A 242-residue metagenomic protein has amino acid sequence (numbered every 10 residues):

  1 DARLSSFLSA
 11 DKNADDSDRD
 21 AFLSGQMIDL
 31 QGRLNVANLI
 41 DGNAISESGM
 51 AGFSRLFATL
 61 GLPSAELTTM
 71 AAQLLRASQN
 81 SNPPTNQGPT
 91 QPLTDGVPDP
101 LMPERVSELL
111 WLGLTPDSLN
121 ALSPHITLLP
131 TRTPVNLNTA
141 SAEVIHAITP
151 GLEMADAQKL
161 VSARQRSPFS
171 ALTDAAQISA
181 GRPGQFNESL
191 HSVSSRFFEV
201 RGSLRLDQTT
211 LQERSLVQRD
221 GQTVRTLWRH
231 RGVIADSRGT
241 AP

Functional and structural regions predicted by a protein language model:
D1-P242: Compositionally biased linear targeting/interaction segments
